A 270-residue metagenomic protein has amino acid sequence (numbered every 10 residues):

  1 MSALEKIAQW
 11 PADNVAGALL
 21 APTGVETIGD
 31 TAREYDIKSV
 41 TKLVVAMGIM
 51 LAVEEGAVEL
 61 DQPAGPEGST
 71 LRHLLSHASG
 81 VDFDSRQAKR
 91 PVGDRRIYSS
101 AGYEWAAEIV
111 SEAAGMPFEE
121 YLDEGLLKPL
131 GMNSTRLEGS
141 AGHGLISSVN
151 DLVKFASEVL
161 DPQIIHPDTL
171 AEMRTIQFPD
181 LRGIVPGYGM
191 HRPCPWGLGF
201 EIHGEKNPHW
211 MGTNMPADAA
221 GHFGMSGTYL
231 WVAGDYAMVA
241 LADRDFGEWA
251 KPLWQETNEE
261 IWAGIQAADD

Functional and structural regions predicted by a protein language model:
M1-D36, D94-R95, S111, M116 (+2 more regions): Catalytic loop of the DD-peptidase/beta-lactamase superfamily, centered on the K-T-G motif and neighboring
L4, D36-L60, W105-S111, L152 (+1 more regions): Active-site SXXK
T23-G24, V45, S79: Short alpha-helix boundary/capping elements
Y35-V40, A52-A88, E112-G144, I164 (+1 more regions): Active-site helix/loop module of the DD-peptidase/beta-lactamase fold, centered on the serine-lysine SxxK catalytic
Y35-V44, P66-S69, I97-E104, I146-N150: Aromatic- and histidine-enriched alpha-helix N-cap/loop-to-helix transition segments that scaffold the rims
L51, S76, E108, K128 (+2 more regions): Generic detector of well-ordered secondary structure
T70-H73, A101, W105, Y121 (+2 more regions): Extracytoplasmic/secreted proteins, especially bacterial periplasmic and envelope-associated proteins
D84-R95, E104-V110: Short, contiguous, well-ordered secondary-structure segments
